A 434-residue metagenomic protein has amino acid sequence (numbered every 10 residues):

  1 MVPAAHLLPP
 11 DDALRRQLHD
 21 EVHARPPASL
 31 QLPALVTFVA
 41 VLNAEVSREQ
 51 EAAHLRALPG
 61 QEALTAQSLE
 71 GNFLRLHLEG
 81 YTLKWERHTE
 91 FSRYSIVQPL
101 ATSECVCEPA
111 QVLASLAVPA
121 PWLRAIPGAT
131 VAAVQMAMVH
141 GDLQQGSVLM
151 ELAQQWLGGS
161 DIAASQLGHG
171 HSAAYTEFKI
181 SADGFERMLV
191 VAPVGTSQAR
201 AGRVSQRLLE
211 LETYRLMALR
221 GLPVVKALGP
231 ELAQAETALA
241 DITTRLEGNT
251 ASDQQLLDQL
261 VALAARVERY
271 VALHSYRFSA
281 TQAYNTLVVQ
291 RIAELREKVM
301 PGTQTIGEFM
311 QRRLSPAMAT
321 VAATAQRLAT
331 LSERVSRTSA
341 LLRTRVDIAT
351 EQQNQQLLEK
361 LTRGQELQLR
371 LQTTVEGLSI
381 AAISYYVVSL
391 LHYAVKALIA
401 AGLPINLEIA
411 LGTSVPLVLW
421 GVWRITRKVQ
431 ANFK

Functional and structural regions predicted by a protein language model:
M1-A132: N-terminal pre-transmembrane cytosolic regions of membrane proteins
P10-L14, D253, L257, L331: Long, hydrophobic alpha-helical segments that serve as membrane-spanning/inserting helices
V97-V261, A265: Extended alpha-helical interaction modules
I180-S197, V225-L232, E236, Y270-L295 (+1 more regions): Short, positively charged
T196-S197, D241, L287, P316 (+2 more regions): Cytosol-facing regions at membranes
D241, R245-G248, L287-Q290, E294 (+2 more regions): Conserved helix-loop functional segments at active or binding sites
L263-V388: Membrane-associated alpha-helical segments
E366-K434: Alpha-helical transmembrane anchor segments
